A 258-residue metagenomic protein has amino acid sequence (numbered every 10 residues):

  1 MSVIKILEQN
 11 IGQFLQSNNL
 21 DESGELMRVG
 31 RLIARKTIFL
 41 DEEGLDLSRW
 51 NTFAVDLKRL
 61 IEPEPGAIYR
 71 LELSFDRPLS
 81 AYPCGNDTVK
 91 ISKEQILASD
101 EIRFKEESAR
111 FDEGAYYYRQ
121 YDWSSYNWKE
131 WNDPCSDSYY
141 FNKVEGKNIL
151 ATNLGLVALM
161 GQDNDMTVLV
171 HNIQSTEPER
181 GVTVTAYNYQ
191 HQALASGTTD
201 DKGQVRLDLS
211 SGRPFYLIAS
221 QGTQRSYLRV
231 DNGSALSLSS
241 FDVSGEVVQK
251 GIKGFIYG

Functional and structural regions predicted by a protein language model:
S2-G258: N-terminal, cleavable Sec-dependent signal peptides of secreted/periplasmic/extracellular proteins
